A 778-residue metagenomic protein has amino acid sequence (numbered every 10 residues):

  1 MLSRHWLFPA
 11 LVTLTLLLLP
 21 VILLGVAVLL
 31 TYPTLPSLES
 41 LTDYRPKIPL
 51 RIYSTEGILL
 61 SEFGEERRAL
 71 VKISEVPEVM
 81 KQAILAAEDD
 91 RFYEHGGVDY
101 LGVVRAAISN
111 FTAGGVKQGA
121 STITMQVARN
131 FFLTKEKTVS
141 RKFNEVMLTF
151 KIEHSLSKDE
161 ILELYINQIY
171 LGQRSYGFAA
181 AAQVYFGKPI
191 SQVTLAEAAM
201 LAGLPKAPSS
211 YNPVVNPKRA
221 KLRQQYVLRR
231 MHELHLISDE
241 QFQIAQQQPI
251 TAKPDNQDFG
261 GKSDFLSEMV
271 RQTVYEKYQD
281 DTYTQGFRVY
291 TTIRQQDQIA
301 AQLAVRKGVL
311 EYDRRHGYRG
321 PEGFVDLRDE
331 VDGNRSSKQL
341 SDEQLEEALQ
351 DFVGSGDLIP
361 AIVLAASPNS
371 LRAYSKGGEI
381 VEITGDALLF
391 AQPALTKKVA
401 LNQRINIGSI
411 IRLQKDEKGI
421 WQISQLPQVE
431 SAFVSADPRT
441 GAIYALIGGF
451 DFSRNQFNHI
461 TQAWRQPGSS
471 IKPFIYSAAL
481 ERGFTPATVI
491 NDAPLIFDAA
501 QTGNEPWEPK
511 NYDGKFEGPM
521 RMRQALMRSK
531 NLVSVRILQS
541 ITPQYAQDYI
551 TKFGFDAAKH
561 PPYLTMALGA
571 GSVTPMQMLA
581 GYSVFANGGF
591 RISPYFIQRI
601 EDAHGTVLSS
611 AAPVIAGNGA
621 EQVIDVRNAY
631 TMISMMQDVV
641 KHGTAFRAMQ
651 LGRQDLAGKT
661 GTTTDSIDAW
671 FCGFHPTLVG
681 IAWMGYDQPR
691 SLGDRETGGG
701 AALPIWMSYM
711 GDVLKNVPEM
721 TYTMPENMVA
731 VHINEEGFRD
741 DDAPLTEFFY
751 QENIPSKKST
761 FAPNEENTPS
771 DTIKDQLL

Functional and structural regions predicted by a protein language model:
M1, A10, N256, D326-D342 (+11 more regions): Soluble, non-transmembrane domains of envelope/secretory-pathway proteins that act on or interact with carbohydrate
M1-Y53, R91, N110-F111: N-terminal type II signal-anchor transmembrane helix that functions as the membrane-insertion/stop-transfer segment
G25, G115-S375, I537, T551-K552 (+3 more regions): Non-catalytic, structured segments within soluble enzyme domains
I84, M231, A301, P368 (+7 more regions): Active-site SXXK
Y93-V103, Y176-A179, S238-Q241, F457 (+3 more regions): Short, well-structured active-site flanking segments
T112-K137, S191, D258-K262, R439 (+4 more regions): Conserved catalytic neighborhood of penicillin-recognizing serine enzymes
P249-I250, D255, F259, I293 (+6 more regions): Active-site-proximal helix/loop microenvironment of the serine DD-peptidase/beta-lactamase transpeptidase fold
D264-D281, S431-Q466, S477-A478, A586 (+4 more regions): Active-site beta-strand/loop architecture of penicillin-binding DD-peptidases
